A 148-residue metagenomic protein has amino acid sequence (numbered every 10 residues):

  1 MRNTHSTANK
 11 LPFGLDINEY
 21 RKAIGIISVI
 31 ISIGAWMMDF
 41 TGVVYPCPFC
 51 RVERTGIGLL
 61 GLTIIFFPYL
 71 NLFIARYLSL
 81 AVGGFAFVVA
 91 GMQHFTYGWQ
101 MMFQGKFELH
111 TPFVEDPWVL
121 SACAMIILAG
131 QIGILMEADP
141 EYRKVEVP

Functional and structural regions predicted by a protein language model:
M1-P48, T55-I64, P68-P148: Secretory/periplasmic and organellar redox-cofactor proteins
